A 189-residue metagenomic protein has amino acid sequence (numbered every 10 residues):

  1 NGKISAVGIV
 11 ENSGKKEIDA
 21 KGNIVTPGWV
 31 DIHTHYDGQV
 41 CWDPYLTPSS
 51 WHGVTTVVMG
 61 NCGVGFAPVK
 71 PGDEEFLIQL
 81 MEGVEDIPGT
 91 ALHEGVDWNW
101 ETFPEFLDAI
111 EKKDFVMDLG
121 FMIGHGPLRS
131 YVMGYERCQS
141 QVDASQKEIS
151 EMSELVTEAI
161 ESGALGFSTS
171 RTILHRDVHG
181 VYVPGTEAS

Functional and structural regions predicted by a protein language model:
N1-G28: Histidine-rich, glycine-flanked metal-binding segment
I9, C62-V64, T172: Short, ordered loop/turn segments at secondary-structure junctions
E17, D37, P68-V69, V178-H179: Short Asp/Glu-rich motifs
I24-P48: Di-metal (Zn2+ and/or Mg2+/Mn2+) metal-binding site signature of metallo-dependent hydrolases with the MBL/beta-CASP
H35, G124-G126, T172: Active-site beta-loop-alpha junctions enriched in small/polar residues
Y36-V40, D143-K147, V181-A188: Alpha-helix capping and helix-loop boundary segments enriched in small/acidic/polar residues
W42-G166: Divalent-metal coordination cores built from histidine and acidic residues
S162-S189: Active-site core of metal-dependent hydrolases
